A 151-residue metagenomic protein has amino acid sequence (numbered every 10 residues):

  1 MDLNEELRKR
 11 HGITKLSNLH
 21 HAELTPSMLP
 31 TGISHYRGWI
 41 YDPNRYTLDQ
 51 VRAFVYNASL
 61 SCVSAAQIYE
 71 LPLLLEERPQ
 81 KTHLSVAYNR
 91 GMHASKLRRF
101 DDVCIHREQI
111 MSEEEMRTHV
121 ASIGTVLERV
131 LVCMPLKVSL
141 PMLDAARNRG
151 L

Functional and structural regions predicted by a protein language model:
M1-L151: Short gly/ser-rich loop at a beta-strand->alpha-helix junction or flexible surface loop bordering the NTP-binding
